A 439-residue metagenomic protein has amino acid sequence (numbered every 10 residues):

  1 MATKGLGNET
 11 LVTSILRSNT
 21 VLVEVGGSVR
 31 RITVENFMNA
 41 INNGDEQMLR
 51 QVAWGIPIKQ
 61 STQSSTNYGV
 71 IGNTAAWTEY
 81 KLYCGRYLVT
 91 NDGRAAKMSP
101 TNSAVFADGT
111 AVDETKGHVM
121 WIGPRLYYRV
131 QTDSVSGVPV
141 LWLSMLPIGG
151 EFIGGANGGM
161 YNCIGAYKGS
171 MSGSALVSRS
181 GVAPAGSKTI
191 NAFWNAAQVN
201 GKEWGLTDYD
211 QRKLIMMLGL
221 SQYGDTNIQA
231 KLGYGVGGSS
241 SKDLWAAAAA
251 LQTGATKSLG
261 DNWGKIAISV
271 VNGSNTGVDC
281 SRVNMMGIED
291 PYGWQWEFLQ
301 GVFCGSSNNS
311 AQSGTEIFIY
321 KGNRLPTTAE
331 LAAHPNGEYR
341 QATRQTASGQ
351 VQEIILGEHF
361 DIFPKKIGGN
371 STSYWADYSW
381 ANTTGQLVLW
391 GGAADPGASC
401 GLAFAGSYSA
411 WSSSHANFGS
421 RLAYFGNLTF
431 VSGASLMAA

Functional and structural regions predicted by a protein language model:
A2-G44: Extracellular repetitive beta-rich solenoid segments
V25-S28, L126-R129, K168-M171, Q211 (+3 more regions): Acidic glycine-/aspartate-rich tracts in secreted/extracellular proteins
D45-I122, Y128-V130, A439: GGW-centered surface loops in extracellular recognition modules
W54, K213, Y234-S258, N262 (+2 more regions): C-terminal, surface-exposed recognition/capping segments
T110-G117, W142-P291, Q295: Short aromatic-cysteine micro-motif
W121, G137-V138: Hydrophobic structural segments
R129-V135, M171-L176, A398, F430-S432: Short, solvent-exposed loop/turn elements at domain surfaces
G305-G322: A short, polar/charged loop-to-alpha-helix boundary motif
